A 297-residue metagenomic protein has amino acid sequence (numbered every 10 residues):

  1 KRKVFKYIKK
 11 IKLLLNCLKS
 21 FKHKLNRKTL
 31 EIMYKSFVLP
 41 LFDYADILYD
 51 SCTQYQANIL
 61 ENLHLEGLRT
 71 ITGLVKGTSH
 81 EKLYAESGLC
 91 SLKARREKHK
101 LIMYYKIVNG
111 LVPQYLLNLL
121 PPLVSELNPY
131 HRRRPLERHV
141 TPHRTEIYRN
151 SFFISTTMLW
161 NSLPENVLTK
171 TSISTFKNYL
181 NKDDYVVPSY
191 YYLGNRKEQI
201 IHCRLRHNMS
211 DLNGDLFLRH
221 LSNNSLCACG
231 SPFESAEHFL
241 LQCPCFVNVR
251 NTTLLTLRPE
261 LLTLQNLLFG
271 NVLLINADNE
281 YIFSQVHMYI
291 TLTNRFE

Functional and structural regions predicted by a protein language model:
K1, I11, V38, F42-Y49 (+5 more regions): Short, conserved catalytic/metal-binding micro-motifs enriched in Asp/Glu and His
K1-L48: Basic, alpha-helical interaction scaffolds
K19-I32, L48-T53, S79-S91, E137: Acidic, serine/threonine- and proline-rich low-complexity regulatory regions
K24-M33, C90-E97, H143-I147, Y191-E198 (+3 more regions): Structural motif
Y55-E126, H238: Short, charged alpha-helical motifs in flexible N/C-terminal segments and linkers
L89-H99, Y104-N109, Y148-R149, T156 (+1 more regions): Extended C-terminal regions of large enzymes
V124-L159: Low-complexity, glycine/alanine/valine/leucine- and proline-rich hydrophobic stretches
K182-E297: Family-specific functional microsites
